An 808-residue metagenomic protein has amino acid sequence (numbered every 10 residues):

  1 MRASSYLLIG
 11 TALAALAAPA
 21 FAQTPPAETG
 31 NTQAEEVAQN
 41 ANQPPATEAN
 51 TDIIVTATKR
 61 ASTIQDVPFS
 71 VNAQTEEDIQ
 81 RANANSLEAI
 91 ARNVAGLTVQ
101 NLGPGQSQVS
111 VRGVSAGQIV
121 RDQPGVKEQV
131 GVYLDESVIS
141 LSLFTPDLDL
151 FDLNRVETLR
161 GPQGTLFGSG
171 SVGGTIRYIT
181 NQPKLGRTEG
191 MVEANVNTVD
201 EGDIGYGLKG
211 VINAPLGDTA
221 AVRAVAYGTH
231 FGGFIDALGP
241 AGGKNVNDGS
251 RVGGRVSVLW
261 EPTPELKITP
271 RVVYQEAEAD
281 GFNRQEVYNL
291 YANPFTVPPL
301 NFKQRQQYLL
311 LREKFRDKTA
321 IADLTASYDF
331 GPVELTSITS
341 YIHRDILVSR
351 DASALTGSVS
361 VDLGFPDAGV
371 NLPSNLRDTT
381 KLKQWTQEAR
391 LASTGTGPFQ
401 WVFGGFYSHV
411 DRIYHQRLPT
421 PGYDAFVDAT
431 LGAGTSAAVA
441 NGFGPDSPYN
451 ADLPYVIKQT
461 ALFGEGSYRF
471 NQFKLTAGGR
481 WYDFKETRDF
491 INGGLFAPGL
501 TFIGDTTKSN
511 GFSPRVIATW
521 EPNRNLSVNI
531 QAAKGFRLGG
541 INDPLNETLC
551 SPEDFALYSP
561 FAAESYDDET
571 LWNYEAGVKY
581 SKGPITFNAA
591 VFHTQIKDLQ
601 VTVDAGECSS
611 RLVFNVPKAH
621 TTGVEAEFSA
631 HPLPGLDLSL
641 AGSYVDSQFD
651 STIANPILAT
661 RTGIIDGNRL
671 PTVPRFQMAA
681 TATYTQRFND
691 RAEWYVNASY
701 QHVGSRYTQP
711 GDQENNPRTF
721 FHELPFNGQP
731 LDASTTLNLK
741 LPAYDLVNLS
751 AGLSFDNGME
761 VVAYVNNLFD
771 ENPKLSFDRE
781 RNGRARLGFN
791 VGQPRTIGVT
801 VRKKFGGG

Functional and structural regions predicted by a protein language model:
M1-A82, E88-N93, N213, P264 (+3 more regions): N-terminal Sec signal peptide and the immediately downstream disordered periplasmic leader that contains the TonB box
L87, Q108-S110, Y133, T158 (+2 more regions): N-terminal periplasmic accessory domains that precede and gate Gram-negative outer-membrane beta-barrel machines
D122-G125, Q129-P162, G210: Short acidic/polar hinge/loop motifs at secondary-structure boundaries that mediate gating or recognition
D200-F282, A320, K381-Q387, A392-S408 (+3 more regions): Transmembrane beta-barrel wall of Gram-negative outer-membrane proteins
K209, D323-A352, S527-Q531, E564-V624 (+2 more regions): Membrane-embedded beta-barrel scaffold of Gram-negative outer-membrane proteins
L259-T263, L391-T394, F406-S408, L453-T594: Structural signature of Gram-negative outer-membrane beta-barrels, strongest in the C-terminal barrel of TonB-dependent
A392, P398-V402, R469-L475, T586 (+2 more regions): Gram-negative outer-membrane beta-barrel transporters
Q701-F721, G752-G808: C-terminal beta-signal and adjacent terminal beta-strands/loops of Gram-negative outer-membrane beta-barrel proteins
